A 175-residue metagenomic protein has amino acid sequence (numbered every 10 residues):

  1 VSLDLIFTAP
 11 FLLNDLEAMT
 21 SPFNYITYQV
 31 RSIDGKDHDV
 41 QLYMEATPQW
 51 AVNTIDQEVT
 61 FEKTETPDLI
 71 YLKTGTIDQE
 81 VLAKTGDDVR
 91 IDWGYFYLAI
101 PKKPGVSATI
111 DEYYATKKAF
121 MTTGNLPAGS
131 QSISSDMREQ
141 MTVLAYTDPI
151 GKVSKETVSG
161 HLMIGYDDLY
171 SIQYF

Functional and structural regions predicted by a protein language model:
V1-F175: Ser/Thr/Asn(+Pro)-rich, low-complexity disordered segments
